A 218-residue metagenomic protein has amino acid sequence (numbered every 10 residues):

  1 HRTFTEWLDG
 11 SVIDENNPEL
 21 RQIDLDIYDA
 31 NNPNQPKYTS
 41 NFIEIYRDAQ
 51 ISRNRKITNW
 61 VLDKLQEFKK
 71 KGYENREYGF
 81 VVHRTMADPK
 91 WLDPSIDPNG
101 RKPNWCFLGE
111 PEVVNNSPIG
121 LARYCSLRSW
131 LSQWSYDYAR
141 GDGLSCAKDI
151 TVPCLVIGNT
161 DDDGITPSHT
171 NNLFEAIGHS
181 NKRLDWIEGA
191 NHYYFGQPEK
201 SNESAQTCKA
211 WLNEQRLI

Functional and structural regions predicted by a protein language model:
R2-F107: Alpha/beta-hydrolase-fold enzymes
T3-F4, H83, G109, A139 (+1 more regions): Conserved alpha/beta-hydrolase "acid-adjacent" motif
F4-G10, D142-G143, V152, T166-E175: Short alpha-helix in the alpha/beta-hydrolase fold that links the catalytic acid
R128-C146: Active-site nucleophile elbow and catalytic-triad environment of alpha/beta-hydrolase enzymes
D137, T160-I165, Y193-Y194: Acidic catalytic loop of the alpha/beta-hydrolase fold
D149-T151, L155-G158, D162: Short beta-strand/loop motif that positions the catalytic acidic residue of the alpha/beta-hydrolase fold
A190-E203: Catalytic histidine-centered segment of alpha/beta-hydrolase-like enzymes
T207-I218: C-terminal alpha-helix
